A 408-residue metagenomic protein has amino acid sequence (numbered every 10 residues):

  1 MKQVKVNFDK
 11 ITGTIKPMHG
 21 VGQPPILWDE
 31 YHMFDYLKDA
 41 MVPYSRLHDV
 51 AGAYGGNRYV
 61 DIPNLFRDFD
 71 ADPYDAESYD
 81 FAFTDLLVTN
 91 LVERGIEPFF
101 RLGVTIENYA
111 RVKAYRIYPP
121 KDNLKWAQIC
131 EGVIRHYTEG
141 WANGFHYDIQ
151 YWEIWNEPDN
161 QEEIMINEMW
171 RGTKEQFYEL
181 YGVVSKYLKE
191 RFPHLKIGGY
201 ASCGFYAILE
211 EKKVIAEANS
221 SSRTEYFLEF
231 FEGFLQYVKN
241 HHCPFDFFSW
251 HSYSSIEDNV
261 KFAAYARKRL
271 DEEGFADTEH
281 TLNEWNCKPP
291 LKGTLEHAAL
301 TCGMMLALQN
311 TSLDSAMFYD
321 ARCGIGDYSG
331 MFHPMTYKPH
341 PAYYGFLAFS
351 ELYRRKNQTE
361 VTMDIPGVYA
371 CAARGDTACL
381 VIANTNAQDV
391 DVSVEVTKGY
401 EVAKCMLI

Functional and structural regions predicted by a protein language model:
M1-P43, L47-H48: Mature N-terminal, pre-catalytic/accessory segment of carbohydrate-active enzymes
I26-E30, G52-G55, N108, F205-A207 (+4 more regions): Flexible loop/turn segments at secondary-structure boundaries
A40-F245, S249-S255: Substrate-binding cleft and catalytic face of glycoside hydrolase catalytic domains, especially the flexible beta-alpha
G103-V104, Y200-S202, W285, D320-A321 (+1 more regions): Short, well-ordered beta-to-alpha junction loops that form the rim of enzyme active sites and present histidine/acidic
E163-I166, S202-K213, Y253, A266-T301 (+1 more regions): Active-site clefts of carbohydrate-active enzymes
N283-T377: Aromatic/acidic polysaccharide-binding cleft in carbohydrate-active enzymes
D364-E401, C405-I408: Carbohydrate-binding surface patches
